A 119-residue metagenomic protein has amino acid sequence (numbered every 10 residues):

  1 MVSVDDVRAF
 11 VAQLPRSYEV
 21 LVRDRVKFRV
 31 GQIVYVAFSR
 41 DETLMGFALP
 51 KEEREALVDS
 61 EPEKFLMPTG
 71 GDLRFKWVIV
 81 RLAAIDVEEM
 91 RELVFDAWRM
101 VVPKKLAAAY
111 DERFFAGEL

Functional and structural regions predicted by a protein language model:
M1-L119: Charge-dense, helix-prone N-terminal extensions
